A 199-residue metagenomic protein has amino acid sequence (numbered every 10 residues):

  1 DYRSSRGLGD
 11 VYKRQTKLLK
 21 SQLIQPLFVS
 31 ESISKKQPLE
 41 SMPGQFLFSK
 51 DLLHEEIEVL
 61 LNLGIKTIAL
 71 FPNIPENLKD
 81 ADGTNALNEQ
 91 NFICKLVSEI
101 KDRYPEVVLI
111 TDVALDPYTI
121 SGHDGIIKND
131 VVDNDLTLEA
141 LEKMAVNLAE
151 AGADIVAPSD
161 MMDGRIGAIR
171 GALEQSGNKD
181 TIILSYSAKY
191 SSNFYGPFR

Functional and structural regions predicted by a protein language model:
D1-L8, Y12, D112: Single conserved hydrophobic/aromatic residue that forms the stacking wall/gate of nucleotide- or nucleobase-binding
G9-Q15, E56-I57: Short secondary-structure capping/turn segments at boundaries of alpha-helices and beta-strands
Q22, E31-R199: Alpha/beta enzyme core
